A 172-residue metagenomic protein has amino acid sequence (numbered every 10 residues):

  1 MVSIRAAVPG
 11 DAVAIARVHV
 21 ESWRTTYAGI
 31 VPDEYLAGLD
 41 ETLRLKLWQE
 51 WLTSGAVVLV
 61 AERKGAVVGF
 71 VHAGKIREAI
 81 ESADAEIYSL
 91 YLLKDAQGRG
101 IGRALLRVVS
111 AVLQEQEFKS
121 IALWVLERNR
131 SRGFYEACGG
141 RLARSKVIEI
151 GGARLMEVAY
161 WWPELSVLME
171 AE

Functional and structural regions predicted by a protein language model:
M1-S3: Extreme N-terminal starter segment of soluble prokaryotic enzymes
A6-A12, R17-I30, E34-D95, R103-V108 (+3 more regions): Acetyl-CoA-dependent GNAT
A85, K119-R132, E136-E172: C-terminal "cap" of GNAT-fold acetyltransferases
R99: Flexible nucleotide-binding loop
